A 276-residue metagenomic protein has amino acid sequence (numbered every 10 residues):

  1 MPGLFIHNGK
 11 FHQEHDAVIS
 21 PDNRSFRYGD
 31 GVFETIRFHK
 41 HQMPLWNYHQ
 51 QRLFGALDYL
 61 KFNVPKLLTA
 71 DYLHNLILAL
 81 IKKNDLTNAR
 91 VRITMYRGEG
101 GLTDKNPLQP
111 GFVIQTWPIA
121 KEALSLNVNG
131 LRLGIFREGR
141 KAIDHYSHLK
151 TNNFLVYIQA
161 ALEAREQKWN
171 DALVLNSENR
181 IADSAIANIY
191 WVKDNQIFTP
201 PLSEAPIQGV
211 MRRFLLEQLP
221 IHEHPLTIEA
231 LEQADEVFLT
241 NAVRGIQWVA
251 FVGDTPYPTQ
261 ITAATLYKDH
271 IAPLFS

Functional and structural regions predicted by a protein language model:
M1-A79, G101-S276: Helix-start/capping segments and mature chain N-termini
I77, K83-M95: Ordered, amphipathic secondary-structure segments that act as subunit-interaction surfaces in large macromolecular
